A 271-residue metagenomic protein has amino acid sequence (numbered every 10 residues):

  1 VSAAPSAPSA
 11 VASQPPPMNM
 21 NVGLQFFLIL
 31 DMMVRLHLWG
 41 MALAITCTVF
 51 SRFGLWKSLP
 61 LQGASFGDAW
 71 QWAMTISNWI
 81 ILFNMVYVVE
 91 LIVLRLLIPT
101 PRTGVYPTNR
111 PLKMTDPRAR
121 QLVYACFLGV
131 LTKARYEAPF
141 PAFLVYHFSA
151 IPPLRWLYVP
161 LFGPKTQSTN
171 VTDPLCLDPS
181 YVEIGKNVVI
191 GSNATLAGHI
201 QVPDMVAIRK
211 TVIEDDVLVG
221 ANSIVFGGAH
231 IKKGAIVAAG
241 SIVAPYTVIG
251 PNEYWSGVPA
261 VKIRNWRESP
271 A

Functional and structural regions predicted by a protein language model:
V1-W156, R267-A271: Terminal amphipathic alpha-helical/low-complexity segments used for targeting or macromolecular assembly
A3, S192-N193, A197-A271: Glycine-rich hexapeptide-repeat left-handed beta-helix
F53, K57, Y181, N193 (+1 more regions): Short amphipathic alpha-helical patches
G104, A150, F162-G163, Y246 (+1 more regions): Glycine-centered secondary-structure boundary/capping sites
F140-A197, P203-M205, R209-K210: Left-handed beta-helix
